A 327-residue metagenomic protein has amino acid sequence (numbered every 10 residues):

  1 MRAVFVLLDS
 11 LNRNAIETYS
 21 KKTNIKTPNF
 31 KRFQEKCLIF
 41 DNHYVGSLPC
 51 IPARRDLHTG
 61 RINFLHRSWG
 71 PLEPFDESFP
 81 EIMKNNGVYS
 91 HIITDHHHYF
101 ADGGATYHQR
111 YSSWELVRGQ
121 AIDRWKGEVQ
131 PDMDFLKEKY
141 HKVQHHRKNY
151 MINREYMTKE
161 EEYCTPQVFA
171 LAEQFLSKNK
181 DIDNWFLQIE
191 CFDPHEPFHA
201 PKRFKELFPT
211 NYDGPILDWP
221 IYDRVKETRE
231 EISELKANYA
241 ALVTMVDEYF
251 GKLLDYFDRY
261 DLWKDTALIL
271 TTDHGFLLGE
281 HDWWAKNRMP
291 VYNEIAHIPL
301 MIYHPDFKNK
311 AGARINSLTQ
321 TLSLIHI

Functional and structural regions predicted by a protein language model:
M1-F5, Y107-E115, H146-N153, M157-D213 (+1 more regions): Active-site regions of oxyanion-processing enzymes, predominantly non-cytosolic
M1-L38, S47: Active-site-proximal N-terminal segment of extracellular/periplasmic enzymes that hydrolyze or transfer
I16, R67-G70, E155-E162, T228-A241 (+2 more regions): Active-site rim elements
Y19-S20, C37-H58, G70-E73, I92-G103 (+3 more regions): Short, solvent-exposed turn/loop segments enriched in Gly/Ser/Thr/Pro and often Arg
I25, P197-P209, Y256-A313: Histidine-centered active-site microenvironments of extracellular/periplasmic hydrolases and transferases
R54-T158: Catalytic-site neighborhoods of secreted/periplasmic enzymes that process anionic sulfate/phosphate groups
Y163-K180, W219-L268: A long, amphipathic alpha-helix that forms part of the scaffold/cap immediately adjacent to metal-dependent active
H326-I327: Conserved small/polar residues in nucleotide/adenosyl-binding loops
